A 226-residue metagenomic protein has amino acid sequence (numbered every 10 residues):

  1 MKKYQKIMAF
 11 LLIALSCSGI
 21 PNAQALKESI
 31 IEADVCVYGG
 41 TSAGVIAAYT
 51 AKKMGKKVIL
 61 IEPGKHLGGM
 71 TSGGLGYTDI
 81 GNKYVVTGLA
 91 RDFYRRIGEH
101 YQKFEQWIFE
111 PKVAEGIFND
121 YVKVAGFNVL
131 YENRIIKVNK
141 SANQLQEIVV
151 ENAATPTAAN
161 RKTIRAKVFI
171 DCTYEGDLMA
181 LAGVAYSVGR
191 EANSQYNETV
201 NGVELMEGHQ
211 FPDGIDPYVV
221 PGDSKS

Functional and structural regions predicted by a protein language model:
M1-M8: Bacterial N-terminal signal peptides that target proteins for export
M8-S18: Bacterial N-terminal signal peptides
S29-T41: Beta1/beta-strand and adjacent pyrophosphate-binding region of the FAD-binding site in flavoprotein oxidoreductases
I31-A33, A158-V168: Core beta-strand elements of the Rossmann-like FAD/NAD(P) dinucleotide-binding domain in flavoenzyme oxidoreductases
G44: N-terminal Rossmann-fold NAD(P) dinucleotide-binding loop
T50, K56-K57, E62-S141, S187 (+1 more regions): Conserved N-terminal/central alpha/beta ligand/cofactor-binding core
N139-T163: Conserved beta-strand-loop-beta-strand element in the redox core of flavoprotein oxidoreductases
D171-S226: Glycine-rich loop(s) and the adjacent beta-strand/alpha-helix scaffold that form part
